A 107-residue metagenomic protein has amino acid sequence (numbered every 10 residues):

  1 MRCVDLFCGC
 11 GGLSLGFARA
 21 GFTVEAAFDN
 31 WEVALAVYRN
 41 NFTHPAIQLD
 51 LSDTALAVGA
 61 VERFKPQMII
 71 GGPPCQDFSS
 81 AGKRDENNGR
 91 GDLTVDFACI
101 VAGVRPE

Functional and structural regions predicted by a protein language model:
M1-E107: Conserved active-site and SAM-binding loop architecture of S-adenosyl-L-methionine-dependent nucleic-acid
